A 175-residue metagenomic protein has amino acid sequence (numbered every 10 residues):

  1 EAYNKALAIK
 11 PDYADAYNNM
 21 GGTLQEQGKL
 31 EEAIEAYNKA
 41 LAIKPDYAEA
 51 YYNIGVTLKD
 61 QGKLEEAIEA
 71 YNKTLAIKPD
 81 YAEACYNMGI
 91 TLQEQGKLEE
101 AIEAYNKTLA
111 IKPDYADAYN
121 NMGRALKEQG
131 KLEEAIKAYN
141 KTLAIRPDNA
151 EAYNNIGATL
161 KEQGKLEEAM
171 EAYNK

Functional and structural regions predicted by a protein language model:
A6, K39-A40, K73-T74, K107-T108 (+1 more regions): Canonical positions in the second alpha-helix
D15-E26, E49-K59, E83-E94, D117-K127 (+1 more regions): Conserved alpha-helical positions within TPR/SEL1-like repeat arrays
E167-K175: Short, intrinsically disordered, charge-balanced linker/junction segments flanking boundaries in proteins
